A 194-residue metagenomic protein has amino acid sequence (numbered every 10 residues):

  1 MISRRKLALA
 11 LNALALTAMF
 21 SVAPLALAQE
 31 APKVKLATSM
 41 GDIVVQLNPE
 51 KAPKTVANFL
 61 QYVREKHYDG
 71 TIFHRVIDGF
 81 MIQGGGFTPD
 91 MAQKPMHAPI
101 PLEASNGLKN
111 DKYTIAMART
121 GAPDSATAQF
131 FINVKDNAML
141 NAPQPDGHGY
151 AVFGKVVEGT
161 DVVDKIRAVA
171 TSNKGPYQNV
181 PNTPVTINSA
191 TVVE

Functional and structural regions predicted by a protein language model:
I2-L9, A13-E194: Cyclophilin-like peptidyl-prolyl cis-trans isomerases
